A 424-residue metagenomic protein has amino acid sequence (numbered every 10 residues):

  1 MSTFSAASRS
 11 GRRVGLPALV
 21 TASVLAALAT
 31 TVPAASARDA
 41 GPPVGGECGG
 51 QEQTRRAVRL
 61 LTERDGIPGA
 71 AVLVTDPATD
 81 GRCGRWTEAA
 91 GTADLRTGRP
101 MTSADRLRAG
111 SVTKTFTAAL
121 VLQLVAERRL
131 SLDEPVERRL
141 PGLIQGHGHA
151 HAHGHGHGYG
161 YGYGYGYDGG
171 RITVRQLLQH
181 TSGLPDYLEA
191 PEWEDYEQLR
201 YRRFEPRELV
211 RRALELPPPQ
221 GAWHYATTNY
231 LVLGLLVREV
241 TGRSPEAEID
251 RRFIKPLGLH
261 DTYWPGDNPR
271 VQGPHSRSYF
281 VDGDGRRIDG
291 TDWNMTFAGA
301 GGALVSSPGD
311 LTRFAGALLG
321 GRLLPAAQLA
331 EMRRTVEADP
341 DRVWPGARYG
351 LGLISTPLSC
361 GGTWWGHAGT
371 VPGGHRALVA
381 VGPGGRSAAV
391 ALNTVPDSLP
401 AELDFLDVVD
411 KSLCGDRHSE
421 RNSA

Functional and structural regions predicted by a protein language model:
M1-D39: Secretory targeting and sorting signals
S2-F4, S36-E88, T291-A424: Catalytic loop of the DD-peptidase/beta-lactamase superfamily, centered on the K-T-G motif and neighboring
A78, R82-C83, R108-S131, L177 (+3 more regions): Alpha-helical scaffold elements that line and support the substrate/ligand-binding pocket of soluble hydrolases
R85, A104-D105, D186-R270, A298 (+1 more regions): Catalytic-site signature segments of enzymes, centered on catalytic residues
R96, P206-L216, F280-T296: The feature captures the short pre-catalytic strand/loop hairpin that immediately precedes and shapes the active-site
S103, R108-S111, L124-P185, E189 (+2 more regions): Active-site helix/loop module of the DD-peptidase/beta-lactamase fold, centered on the serine-lysine SxxK catalytic
P269-W293, G299-A300, I354-T356: Carbohydrate-binding/catalytic loop surfaces
